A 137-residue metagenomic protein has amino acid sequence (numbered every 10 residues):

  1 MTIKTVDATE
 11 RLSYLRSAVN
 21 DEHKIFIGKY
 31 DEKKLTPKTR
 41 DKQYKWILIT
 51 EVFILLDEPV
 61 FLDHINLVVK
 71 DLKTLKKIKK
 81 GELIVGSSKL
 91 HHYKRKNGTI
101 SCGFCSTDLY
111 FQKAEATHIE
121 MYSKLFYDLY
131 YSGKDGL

Functional and structural regions predicted by a protein language model:
T2-L15: Short glycine/threonine/proline-enriched tight-turn/helix- or strand-capping micro-motif at secondary-structure
E10, S17-F53: Structural detector for short beta-strands of small beta-barrel domains
A18-I25, V68-S87: Short nucleic-acid-contacting surface segments enriched for D/E, G, S/T with interspersed K/R
I27-D31, G81-K96: Flexible glycine-rich surface loops and low-complexity tracts that mediate binding to linear polymers
G28-Y30, I47-I49, L67, I84 (+1 more regions): Hydrophobic beta-strand residues in large extracellular and virion-surface proteins
I49-F53, K89-S132: OB-fold/S1-family single-stranded nucleic acid-binding modules
E51-I78: Beta-strand/loop nucleic-acid-binding surfaces
D135-L137: Short acidic DE-rich linear segments
